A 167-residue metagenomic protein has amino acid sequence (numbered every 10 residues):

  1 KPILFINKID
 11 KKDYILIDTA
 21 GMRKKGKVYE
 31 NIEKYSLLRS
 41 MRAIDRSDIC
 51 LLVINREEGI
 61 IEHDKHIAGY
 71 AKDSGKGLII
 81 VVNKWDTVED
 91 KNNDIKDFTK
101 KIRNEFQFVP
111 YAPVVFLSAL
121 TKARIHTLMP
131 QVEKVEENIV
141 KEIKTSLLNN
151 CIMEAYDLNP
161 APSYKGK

Functional and structural regions predicted by a protein language model:
K1-I17, G21, K27-L38, R42 (+2 more regions): C-terminal-of-GTPase-core extension/linker across diverse P-loop GTPases
